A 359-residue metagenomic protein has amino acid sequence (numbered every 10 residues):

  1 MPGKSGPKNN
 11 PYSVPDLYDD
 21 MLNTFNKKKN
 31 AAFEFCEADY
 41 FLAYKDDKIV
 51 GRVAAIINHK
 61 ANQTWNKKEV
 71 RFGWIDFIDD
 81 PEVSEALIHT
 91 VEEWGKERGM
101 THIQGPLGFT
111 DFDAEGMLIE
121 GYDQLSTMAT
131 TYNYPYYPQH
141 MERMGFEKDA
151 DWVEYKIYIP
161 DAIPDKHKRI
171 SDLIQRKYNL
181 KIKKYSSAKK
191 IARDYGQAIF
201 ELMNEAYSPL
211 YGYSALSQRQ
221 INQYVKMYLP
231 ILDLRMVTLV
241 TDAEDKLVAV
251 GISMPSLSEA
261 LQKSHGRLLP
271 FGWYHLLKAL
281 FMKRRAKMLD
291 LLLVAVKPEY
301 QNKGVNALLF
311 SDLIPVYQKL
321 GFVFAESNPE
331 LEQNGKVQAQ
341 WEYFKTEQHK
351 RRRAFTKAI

Functional and structural regions predicted by a protein language model:
P2-D46, V53-T64, K184-A295: A conserved beta-strand-loop-helix scaffold within acyl/acetyltransferase catalytic domains
D39, K68, D151, R351: Residues that flank catalytic or metal-binding motifs in active/ligand-binding sites
I56-K60, I75-F77, G108-T110, P160 (+3 more regions): An acidic- and aromatic-residue-enriched active-site/binding cleft used to recognize and process polar
T64-G145, A150, S264-Y343: Acyl-donor binding region in acyl/amide transferases
T131-G212: Acyltransferase donor/substrate-recognition loop-hinge adjacent to the catalytic core
Y343-A354: A structural motif corresponding to the C-terminal lobe/cap of the Radical SAM core domain
K357: Catalytic core of tubulin tyrosine ligase-like
